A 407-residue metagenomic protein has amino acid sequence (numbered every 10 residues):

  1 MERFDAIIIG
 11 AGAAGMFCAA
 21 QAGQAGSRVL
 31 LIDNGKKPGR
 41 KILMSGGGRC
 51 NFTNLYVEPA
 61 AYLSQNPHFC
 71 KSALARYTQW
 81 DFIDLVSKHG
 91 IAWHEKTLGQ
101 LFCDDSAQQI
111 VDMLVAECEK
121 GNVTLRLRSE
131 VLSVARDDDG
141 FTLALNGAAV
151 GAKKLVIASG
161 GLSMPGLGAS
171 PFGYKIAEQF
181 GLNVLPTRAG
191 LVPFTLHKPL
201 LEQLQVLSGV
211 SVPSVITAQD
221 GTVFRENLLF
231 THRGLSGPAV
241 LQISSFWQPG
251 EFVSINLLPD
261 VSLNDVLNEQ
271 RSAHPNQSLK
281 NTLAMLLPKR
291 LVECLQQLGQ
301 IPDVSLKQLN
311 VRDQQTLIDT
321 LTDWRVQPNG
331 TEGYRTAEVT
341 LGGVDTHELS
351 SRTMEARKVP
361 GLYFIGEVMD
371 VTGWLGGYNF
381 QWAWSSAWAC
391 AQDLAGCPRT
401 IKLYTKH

Functional and structural regions predicted by a protein language model:
F4-L31, C390-A395: N-terminal Rossmann-like FAD-binding beta1-loop-alpha1 element of flavoenzymes
I7-I9, V131, V150-G166, A177-E178 (+1 more regions): Short hydrophobic core segments
G23-G47: Glycine-rich FAD pyrophosphate-binding loop
K36-P38, L43-M44, F52-P59, A92 (+2 more regions): An anion/pyrophosphate-binding glycine-rich loop and adjacent beta-alpha core in soluble alpha-beta enzymes
R49-E95: Glycine-rich active-site loop/strand segments that organize a redox cofactor
R76-K154: Feature captures the FAD/FMN-dependent oxidoreductase FAD-binding
L127, E293-T372: A glycine-rich dinucleotide-binding beta-alpha-beta segment and adjacent secondary-structure elements that constitute
K154-L200: Glycine-rich loop(s) and the adjacent beta-strand/alpha-helix scaffold that form part
